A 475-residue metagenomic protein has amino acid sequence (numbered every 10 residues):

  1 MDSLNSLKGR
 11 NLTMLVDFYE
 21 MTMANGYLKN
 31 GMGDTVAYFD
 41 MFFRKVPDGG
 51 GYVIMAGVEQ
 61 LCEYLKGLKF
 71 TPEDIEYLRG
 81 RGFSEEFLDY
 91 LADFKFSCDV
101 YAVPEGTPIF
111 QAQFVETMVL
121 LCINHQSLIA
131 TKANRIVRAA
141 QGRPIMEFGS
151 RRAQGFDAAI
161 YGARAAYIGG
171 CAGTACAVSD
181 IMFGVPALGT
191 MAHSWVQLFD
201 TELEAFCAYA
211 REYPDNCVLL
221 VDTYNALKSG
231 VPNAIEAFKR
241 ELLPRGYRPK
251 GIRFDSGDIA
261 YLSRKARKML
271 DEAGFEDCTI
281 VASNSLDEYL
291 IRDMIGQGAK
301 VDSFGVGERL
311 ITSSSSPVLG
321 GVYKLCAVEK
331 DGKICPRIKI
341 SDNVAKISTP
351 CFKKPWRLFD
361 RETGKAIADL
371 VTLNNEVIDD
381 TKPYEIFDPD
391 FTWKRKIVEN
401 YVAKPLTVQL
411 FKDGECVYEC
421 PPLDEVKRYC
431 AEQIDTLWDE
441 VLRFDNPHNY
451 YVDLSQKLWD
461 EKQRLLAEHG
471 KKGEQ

Functional and structural regions predicted by a protein language model:
D2-T35, F39, R44, D48-V53 (+3 more regions): Gly/Ser/Thr/Ala-enriched C-terminal appendages of enzymes
D2-Y38, R44-P47, G82, L88-S97 (+6 more regions): Buried, small/hydrophobic-residue-enriched core segments of structured protein domains
Y38-R79: Low-complexity, highly charged intrinsically disordered N-terminal segments that act as targeting/localization
L61-L68, Y77, R81, Y90 (+5 more regions): Residues that form generic nucleotide/phosphate-binding pockets
E63-L65, A102-P104, I109: An N-terminal, globular interaction/scaffold subdomain
H193, S283, G307: Residue-level "edge-of-site" marker
